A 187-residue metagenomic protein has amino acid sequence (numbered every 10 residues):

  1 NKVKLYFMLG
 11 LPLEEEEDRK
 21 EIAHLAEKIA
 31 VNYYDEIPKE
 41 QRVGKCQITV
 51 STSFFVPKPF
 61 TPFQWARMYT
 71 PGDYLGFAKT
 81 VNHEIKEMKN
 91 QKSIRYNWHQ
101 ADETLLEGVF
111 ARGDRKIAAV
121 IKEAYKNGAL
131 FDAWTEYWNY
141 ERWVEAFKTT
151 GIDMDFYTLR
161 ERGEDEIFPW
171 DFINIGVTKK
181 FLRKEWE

Functional and structural regions predicted by a protein language model:
N1-T61, D73-Q100: Conserved C-terminal portion of the radical SAM core fold that forms the substrate/S-adenosylmethionine-binding
E14-E15, T70, N139, T178: Helix N-cap and loop-to-helix transition residues
D18-E21, R67, M154: N-terminal start-of-chain detector that recognizes signal peptides and the immediate post-cleavage beginning
Q64-T70: Short glycine-enriched, charge-decorated loop/helix-capping segments at active-site entrances that position
E87-E187: Radical SAM enzyme core and accessory elements
